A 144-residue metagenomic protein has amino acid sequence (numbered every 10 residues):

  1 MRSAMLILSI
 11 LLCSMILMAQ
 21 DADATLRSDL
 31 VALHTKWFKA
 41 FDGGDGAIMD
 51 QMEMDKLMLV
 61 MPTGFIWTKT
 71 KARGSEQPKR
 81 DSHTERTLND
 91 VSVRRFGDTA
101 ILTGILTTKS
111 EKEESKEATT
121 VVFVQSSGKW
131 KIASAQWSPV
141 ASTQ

Functional and structural regions predicted by a protein language model:
L6-L8, L12-D55, T143-Q144: Short, low-complexity N-terminal intrinsically disordered segments enriched in polar/charged residues
W37, I48-M49, L57, A72 (+2 more regions): Hydrophobic pocket/interface hotspot
F41-D42, M52, K56-W67, Q77-S82: A short gly/proline-enriched turn/hairpin at secondary-structure junctions
G44, M52-M54, L88, G97 (+1 more regions): Extracytoplasmic
E53, T63, S92-G97, I105-T108 (+2 more regions): A mature extracytoplasmic/lumenal domain signature
M58, R73-S115: Surface-exposed, charged secondary-structure patches
K116-A141: Short beta-strand edge/turn micro-motifs at domain boundaries
